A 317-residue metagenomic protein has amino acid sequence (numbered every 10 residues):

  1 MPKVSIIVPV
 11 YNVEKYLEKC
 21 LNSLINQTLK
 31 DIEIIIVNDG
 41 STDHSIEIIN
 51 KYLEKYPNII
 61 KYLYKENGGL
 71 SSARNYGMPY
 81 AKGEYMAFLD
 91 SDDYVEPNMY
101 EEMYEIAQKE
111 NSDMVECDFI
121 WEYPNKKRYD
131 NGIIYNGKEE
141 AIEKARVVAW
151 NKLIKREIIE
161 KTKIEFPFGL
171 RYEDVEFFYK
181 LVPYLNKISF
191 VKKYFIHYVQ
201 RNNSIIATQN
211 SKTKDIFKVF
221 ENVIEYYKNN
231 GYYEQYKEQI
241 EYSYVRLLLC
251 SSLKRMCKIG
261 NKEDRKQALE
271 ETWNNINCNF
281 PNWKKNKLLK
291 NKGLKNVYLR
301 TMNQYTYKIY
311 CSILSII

Functional and structural regions predicted by a protein language model:
M1-E221, E225: Nucleotide-sugar donor-binding/catalytic module of glycosyltransferases that assemble extracellular/cell-envelope
I6, Y85, E110, I216 (+2 more regions): Generic hydrophobic, helix-prone segments enriched in Leu/Val/Ile
E102, G169-L170, Y233-I240: Short, surface-exposed helix-loop/turn micro-motifs enriched in polar/charged residues
D130-N131, Y236, K284-N286: Short, hydrophobic secondary-structure boundary micro-motifs
F195-R201, A207-Q235, L247-P281: Catalytic core of nucleotide-sugar-dependent glycosyltransferases
E234-Y244, L289-K292, V297: Structural motif
I259-I317: Membrane-interface aromatic/basic loop that binds lipid-linked glycans or pyrophosphate carriers, typified by
